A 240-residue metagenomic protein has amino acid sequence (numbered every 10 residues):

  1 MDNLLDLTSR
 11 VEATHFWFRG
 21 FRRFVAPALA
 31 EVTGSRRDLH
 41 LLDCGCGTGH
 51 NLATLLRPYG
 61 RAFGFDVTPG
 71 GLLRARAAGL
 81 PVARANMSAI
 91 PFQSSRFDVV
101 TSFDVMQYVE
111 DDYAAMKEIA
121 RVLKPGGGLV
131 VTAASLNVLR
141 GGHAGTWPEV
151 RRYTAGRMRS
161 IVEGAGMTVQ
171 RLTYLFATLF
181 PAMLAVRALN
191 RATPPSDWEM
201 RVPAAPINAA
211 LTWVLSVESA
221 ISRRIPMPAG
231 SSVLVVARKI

Functional and structural regions predicted by a protein language model:
M1-S95, V99-F103, Y113-M116, P228-V233: Conserved N-terminal segment of class I S-adenosyl-L-methionine
N3-R10, L129-R151, A155-E163, V186 (+1 more regions): Short, glycine-/aromatic-enriched active-site segment of Class I SAM-dependent methyltransferases
A89, Q107, N137-V138: Active-site micro-motifs of SAM-dependent methyltransferase domains
F103-M106, T132: Residues lining the SAM
Y113-G128: A short glycine-rich, Lys/Arg-flanked "PGG" loop and its adjoining helix->strand segment in the class I
M167-A177: Conserved S-adenosyl-L-methionine
L179-I240: A C-terminal cap/extension of S-adenosyl-L-methionine-dependent methyltransferases that defines the acceptor-substrate
